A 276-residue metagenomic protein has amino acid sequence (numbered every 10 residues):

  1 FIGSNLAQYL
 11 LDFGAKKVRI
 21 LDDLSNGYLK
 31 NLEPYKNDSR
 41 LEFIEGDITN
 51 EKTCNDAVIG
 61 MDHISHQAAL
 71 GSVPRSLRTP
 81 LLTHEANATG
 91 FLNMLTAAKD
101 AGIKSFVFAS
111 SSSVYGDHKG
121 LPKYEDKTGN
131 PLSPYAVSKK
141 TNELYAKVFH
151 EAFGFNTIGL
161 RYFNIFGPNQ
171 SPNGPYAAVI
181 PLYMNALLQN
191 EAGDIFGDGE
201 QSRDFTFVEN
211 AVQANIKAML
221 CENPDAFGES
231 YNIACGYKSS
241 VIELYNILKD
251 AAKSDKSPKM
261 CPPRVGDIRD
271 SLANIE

Functional and structural regions predicted by a protein language model:
F1-F163: N-terminal Rossmann-like NAD(P)+-binding domain of SDR-like oxidoreductases, especially those catalyzing
F13, G46, L188-E276: C-terminal substrate-binding subdomain of Rossmann-fold SDR/epimerase-dehydratase oxidoreductases
K52-N55, D62, P74, L81 (+7 more regions): Residues in well-ordered alpha-helical elements
H66-Q67, Q170, Q201: Glutamine-centric residue-chemistry signal
K127, P131-S138, Y162, P172 (+2 more regions): The catalytic Tyr-centered alpha-helix of NAD(P)H-dependent dehydrogenases
T141, Y145, F149, V179 (+2 more regions): Hydrophobic alpha-helix immediately C-terminal to the catalytic Tyr-X-X-X-Lys motif of short-chain
F166: Radical SAM [4Fe-4S] cluster-binding motif and immediate context
